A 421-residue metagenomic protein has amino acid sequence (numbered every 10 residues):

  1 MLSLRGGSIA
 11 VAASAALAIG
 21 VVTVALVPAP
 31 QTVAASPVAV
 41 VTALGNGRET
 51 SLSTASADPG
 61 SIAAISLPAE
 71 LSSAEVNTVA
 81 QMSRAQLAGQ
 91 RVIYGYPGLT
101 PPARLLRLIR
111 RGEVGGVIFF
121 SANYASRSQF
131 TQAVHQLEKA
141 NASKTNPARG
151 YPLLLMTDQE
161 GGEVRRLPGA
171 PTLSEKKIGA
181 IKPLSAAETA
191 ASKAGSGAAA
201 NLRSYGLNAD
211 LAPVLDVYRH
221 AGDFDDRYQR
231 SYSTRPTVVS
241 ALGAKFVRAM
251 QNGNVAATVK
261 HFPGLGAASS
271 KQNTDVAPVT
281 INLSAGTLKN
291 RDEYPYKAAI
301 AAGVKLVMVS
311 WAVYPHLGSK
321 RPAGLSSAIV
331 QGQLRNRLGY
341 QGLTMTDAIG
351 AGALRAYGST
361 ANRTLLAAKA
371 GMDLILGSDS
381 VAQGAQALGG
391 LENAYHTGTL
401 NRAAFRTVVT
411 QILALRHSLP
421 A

Functional and structural regions predicted by a protein language model:
L2-R166: N-terminal hydrophobic targeting/anchoring segments and the immediately downstream early-domain regions of hydrolases
I62-I65, Y94-L99, F119-S126, K177-K193 (+7 more regions): Second-shell loop/turn segments in exported
G89-Y96, V114-F119, L153-Q159, A209-P213 (+4 more regions): Hydrophobic faces of well-ordered beta-strands that scaffold small-molecule active sites in alpha/beta enzyme cores
P97-L99, A122, E160-G162, V214-D216 (+3 more regions): Active-site beta-loop-alpha junctions enriched in small/polar residues
R104, Q129-A142, N146, V238-H396: Second-shell residues forming the walls of enzyme active-site clefts
L108-R127, L211, A221, I300-K320: Short acidic, glycine-rich surface-loop motifs adjacent to enzyme active sites
N141-L173, G195-Y218, V239-G264: Glycine-rich, aromatic-flanked loop segments that form ligand/cofactor-binding clefts across common enzyme folds
G390-N393, T399-A421: Mid-to-C-terminal alpha-helical segments outside catalytic/metal-binding sites
